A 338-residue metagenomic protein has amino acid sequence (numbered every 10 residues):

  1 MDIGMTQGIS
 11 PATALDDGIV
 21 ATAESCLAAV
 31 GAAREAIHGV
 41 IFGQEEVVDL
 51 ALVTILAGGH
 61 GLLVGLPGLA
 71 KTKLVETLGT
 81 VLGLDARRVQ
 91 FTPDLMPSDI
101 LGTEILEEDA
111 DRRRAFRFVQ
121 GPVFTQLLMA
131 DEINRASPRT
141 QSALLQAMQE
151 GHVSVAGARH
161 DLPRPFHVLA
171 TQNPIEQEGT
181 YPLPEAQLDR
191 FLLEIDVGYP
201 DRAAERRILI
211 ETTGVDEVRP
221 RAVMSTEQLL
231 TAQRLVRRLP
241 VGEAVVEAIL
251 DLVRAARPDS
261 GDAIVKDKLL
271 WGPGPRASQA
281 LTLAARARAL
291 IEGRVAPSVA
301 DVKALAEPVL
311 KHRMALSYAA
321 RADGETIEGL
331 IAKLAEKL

Functional and structural regions predicted by a protein language model:
I3-V20, E24, P258-L338: C-terminal engagement/docking regions of AAA+ P-loop ATPases
I19-L27, V40, T180, E194-V265 (+4 more regions): Conserved C-terminal "switch" segment of AAA+ ATPases
T22-L66: Pre-Walker A (pre-P-loop) alpha-helix and adjacent loop at the N terminus of AAA/AAA+ ATPase modules, a conserved
L50-V53, E107-M129: Conserved alpha-helical scaffold flanking the Walker A/P-loop in AAA+ ATPase domains
L52-P93: Walker A/P-loop
V64-P67, Q90, A110-V119, E150-P165 (+3 more regions): Conserved Walker
P122-Q149, P163, E178-Q187, Y199-R207: Conserved AAA+/SF3 P-loop NTPase catalytic/coupling segment centered on the Walker-B
L128-A130, S154, F166-N173, A285: Structural recognition of the conserved hydrophobic beta-strand(s) that form the central parallel beta-sheet of P-loop
